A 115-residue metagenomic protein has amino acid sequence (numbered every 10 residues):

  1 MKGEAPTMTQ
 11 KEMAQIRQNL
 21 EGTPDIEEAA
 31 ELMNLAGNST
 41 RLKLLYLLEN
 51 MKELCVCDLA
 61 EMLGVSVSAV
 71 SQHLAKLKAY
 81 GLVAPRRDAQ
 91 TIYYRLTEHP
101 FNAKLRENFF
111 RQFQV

Functional and structural regions predicted by a protein language model:
M1-A36, L82: N-terminal leader segment of winged-helix/HTH proteins
E28, N50, Y93-V115: Conserved segment of winged-helix/HTH DNA-binding domains
N34-T40, E98-P100: Short helix-coil-helix linker/hinge
L35, K76, R95: Short glycine/proline-centered loop/turn elements that form peptide/ligand docking sites
A36, L48-K52: Short helix-to-turn junction characteristic of helix-turn-helix DNA-binding domains, especially the helix
L42-Y46: Pre-recognition alpha-helix immediately N-terminal to the DNA-recognition helix within helix-turn-helix or winged-helix
E53-P85, Q90: Canonical helix-turn-helix DNA-binding module
